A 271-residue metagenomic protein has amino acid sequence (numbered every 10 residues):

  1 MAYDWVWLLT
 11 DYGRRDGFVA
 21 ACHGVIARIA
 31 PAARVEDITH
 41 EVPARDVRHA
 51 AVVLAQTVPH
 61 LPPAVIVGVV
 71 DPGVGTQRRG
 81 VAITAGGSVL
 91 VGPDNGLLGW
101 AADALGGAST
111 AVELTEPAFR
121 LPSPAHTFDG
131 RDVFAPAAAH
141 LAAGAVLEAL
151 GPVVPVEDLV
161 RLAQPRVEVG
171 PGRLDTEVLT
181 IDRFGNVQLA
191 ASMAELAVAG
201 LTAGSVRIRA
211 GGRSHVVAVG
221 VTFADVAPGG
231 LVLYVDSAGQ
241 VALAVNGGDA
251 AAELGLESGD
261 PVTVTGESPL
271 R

Functional and structural regions predicted by a protein language model:
M1-Q77: N-terminal glycine-/serine-/threonine-rich phosphate-binding loop
W5, I29-A32, H49, H60-V70 (+1 more regions): Active-site histidine-anchored catalytic micro-motif
W5-W7, A33-E36, A64-V67, G80-A82 (+9 more regions): Structural motif
G17, A21, A30, R45 (+6 more regions): Conserved active-site and cofactor/substrate-binding residues in soluble primary-metabolism enzymes
G86-L98, G106-R120, I181, G200-V217 (+2 more regions): Conserved subregion of the PPM/PP2C metallophosphatase catalytic domain
G107, L121-T202: Anionic-ligand-binding alpha/beta catalytic cores of soluble enzymes and soluble regulatory domains that recognize
Q188-G255: A conserved acidic, glycine/proline-rich C-terminal tail/linker
D260-E267: Surface-exposed interaction regions enriched in Ser/Thr/Asp/Glu that occur as long low-complexity tracts or repetitive
